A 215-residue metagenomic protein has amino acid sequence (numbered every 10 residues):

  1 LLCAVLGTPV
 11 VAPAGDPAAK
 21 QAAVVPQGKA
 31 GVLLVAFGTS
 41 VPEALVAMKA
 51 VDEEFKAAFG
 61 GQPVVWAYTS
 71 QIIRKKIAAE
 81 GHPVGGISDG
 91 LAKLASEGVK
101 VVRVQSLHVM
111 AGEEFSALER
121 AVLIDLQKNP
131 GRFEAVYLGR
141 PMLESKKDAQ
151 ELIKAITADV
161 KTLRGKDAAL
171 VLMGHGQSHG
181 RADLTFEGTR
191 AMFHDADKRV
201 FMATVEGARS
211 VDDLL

Functional and structural regions predicted by a protein language model:
L1-P9: Bacterial N-terminal signal peptides
V10-A14: Sec/Tat signal peptide C-region and signal peptidase I cleavage site
G15-L215: Extended amphipathic ligand-handling, pore-lining, and cofactor/metal-binding catalytic surfaces
